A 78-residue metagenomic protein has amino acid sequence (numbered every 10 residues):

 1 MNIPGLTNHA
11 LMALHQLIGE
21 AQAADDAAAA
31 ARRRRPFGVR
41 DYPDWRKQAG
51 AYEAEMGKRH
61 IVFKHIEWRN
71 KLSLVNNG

Functional and structural regions predicted by a protein language model:
M1-I3, S73-G78: Short intrinsically disordered terminal tails
M1-R35, W68: N-terminal acidic leader/helix
G19-D26, M56-I61, N76: Short alpha-helix boundary/capping elements
R34-L74: Short, charge-rich amphipathic interface segments used for partner binding and complex assembly
